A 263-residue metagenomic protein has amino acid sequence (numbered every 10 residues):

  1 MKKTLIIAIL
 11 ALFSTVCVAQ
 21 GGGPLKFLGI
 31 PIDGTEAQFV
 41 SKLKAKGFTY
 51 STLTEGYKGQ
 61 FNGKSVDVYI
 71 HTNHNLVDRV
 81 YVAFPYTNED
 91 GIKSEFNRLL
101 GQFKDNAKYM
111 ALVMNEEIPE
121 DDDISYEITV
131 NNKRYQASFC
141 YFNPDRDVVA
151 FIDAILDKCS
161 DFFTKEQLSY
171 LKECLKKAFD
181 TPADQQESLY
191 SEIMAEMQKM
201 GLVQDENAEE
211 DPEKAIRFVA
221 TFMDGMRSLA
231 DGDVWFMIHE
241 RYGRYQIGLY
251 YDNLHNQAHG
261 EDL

Functional and structural regions predicted by a protein language model:
T4-V16: Sec-dependent N-terminal signal peptides
L10, F61, N73, I128-V130 (+1 more regions): Sterically constrained small-residue positions within well-ordered secondary structures of folded domains
V18-A19, R79: A short alpha-helix capping/helix-coil boundary motif
Q20-T54, P85-L263: Non-cytosolic coordination micro-motifs
L43-R79: N-terminal, post-signal-peptide region of Sec/Tat-exported proteins
